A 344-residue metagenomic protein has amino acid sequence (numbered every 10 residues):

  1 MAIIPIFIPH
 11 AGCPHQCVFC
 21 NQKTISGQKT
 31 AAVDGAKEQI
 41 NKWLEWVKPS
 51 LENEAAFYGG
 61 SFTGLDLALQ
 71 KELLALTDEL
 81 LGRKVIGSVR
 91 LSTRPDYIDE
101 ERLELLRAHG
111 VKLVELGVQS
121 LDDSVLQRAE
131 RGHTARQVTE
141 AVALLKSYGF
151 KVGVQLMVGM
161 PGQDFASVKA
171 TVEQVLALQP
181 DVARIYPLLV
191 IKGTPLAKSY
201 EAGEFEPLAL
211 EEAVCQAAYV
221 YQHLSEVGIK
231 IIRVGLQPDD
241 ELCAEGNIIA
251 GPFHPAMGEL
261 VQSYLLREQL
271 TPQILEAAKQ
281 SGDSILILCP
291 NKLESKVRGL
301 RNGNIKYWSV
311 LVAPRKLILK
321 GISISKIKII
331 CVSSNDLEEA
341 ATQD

Functional and structural regions predicted by a protein language model:
M1-S26, L44-T63, S92-R94, V111-L113 (+1 more regions): N-terminal pre-triad scaffold of radical SAM enzymes
A2-I3, G203-D344: Auxiliary Fe-S-binding modules of radical SAM enzymes
I4, A55, V89, V114 (+3 more regions): Conserved beta-strand core positions
P9-G12, Y186-I191, Q237-P238: Short glycine-enriched loops at secondary-structure junctions
C13-C17, I191-K198, L242-A244: Short acidic/His/Gly/Ser-rich catalytic and metal-binding motifs that mark active-site loops of diverse hydrolases
Q16, L51-N53, V85, G110-K112 (+3 more regions): Short loop/turn motifs at secondary-structure junctions
I25-E38, G59-V214: Conserved non-cysteine loop/helix-boundary elements of the Radical SAM core domain that shape
Q39-K48, A218, Q222: A short, N-terminal amphipathic alpha-helix
